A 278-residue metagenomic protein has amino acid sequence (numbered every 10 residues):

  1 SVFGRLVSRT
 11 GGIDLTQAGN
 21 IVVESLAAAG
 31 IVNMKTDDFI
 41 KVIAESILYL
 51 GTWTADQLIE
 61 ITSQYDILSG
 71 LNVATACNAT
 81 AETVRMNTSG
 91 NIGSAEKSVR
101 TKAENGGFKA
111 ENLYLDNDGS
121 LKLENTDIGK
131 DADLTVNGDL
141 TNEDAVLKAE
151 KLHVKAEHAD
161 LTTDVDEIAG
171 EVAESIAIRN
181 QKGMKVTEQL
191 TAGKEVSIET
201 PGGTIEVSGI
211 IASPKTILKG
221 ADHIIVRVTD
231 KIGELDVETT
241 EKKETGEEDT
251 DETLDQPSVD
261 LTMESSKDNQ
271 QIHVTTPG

Functional and structural regions predicted by a protein language model:
S1-G278: Extracellular lectin-like interaction modules
